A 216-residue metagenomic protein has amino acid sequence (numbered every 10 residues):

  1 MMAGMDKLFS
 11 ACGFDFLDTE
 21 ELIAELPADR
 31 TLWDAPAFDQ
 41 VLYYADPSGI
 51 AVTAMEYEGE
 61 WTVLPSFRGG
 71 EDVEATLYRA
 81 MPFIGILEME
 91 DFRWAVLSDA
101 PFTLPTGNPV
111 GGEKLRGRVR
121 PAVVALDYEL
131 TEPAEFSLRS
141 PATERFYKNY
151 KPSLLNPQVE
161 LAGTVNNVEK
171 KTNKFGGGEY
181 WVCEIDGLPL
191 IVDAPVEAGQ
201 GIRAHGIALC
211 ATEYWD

Functional and structural regions predicted by a protein language model:
M1-T31: N-terminal alpha-helical "arm" segments
G4, F9, P36-A37, A45-P47 (+1 more regions): A generic structural signal for short, non-catalytic loop/turn and secondary-structure boundary residues
A28-E169: Long, hydrophobic alpha/beta structural blocks
L87-F92, T164-L190: OB-fold (S1/OB) nucleic-acid-binding surfaces
G112, V192-H205: Short nucleic-acid-contacting surface segments enriched for D/E, G, S/T with interspersed K/R
V159, E179, Q200-I202: Residues at beta-strand starts and edge strands
C183, A204-A208: Long, contiguous hydrophobic alpha-helical segments, chiefly transmembrane helices and signal peptides
I207-D216: Short, Lys/Arg- and Gly-enriched loop/turn segments at beta-strand edges
